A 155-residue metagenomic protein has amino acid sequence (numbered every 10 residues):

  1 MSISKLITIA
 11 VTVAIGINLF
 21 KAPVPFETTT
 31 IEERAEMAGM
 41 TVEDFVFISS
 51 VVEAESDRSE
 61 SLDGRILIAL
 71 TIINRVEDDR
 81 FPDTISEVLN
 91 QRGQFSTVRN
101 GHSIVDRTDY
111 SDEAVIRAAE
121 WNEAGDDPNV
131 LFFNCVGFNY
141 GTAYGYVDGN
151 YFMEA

Functional and structural regions predicted by a protein language model:
M1-G39: Cell-wall glycan-active module
P25-A155: Bacterial extracytoplasmic/cell-wall-associated proteins, especially those involved in peptidoglycan
